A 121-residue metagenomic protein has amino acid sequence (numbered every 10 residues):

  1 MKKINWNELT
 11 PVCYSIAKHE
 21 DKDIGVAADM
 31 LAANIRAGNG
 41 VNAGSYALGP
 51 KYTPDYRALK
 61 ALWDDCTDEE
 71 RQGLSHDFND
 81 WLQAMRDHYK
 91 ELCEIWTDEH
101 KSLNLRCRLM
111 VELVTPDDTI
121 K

Functional and structural regions predicted by a protein language model:
M1-K3, E69-G73, D87, E112-K121: Short intrinsically disordered terminal tails
K2-A32: Short terminal alpha-helical segments
I4, I24, I35, I95 (+2 more regions): Short hydrophobic transmembrane-like helices used for membrane targeting/insertion
C13, A27, N42, E112-T115: N-terminal non-cleavable signal-anchor helices
D21, G40, H100, P116-T119: Intrinsic disorder/low-complexity segments
G25-R108: Acidic, low-complexity, intrinsically disordered interaction modules
